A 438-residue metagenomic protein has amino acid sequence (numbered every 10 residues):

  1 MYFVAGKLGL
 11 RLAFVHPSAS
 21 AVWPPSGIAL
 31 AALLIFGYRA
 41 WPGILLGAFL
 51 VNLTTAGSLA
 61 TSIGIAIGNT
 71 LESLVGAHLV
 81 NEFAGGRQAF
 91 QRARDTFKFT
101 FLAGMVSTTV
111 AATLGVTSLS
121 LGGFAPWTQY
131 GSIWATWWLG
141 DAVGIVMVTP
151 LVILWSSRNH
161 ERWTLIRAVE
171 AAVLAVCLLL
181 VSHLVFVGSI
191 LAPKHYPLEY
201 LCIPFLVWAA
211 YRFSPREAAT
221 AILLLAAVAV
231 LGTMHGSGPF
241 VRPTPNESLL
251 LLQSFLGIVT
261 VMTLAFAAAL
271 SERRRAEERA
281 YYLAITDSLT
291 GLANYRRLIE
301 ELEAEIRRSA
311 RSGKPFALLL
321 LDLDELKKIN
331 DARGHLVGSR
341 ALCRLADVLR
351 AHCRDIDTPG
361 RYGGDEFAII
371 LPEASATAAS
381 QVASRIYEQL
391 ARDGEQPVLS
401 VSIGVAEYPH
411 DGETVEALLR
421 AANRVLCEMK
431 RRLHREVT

Functional and structural regions predicted by a protein language model:
M1-F49, L53, H78, G85-F99 (+1 more regions): Hydrophobic transmembrane alpha-helices
D141, D287-T290, L319-D322, G364 (+1 more regions): Conserved metal-coordinating catalytic motifs of nucleotidyl cyclase and c-di-GMP turnover enzymes
Y200-L201, P245, L250-S288, R296-R307 (+1 more regions): Signal-transducing coiled-coil linker helices
Y281-E300, L321-G334, C343: Conserved nucleotide-binding and Mg2+-coordinating catalytic segments in signaling enzymes
E301, V337-T358, E366: Active-site-proximal alpha-helical element of nucleotidyl cyclase-like catalytic domains and analogous helices
L345-R350, A378-Q396, N423: Alpha-helical scaffold within the catalytic cores of cyclic-nucleotide enzymes
T358-R361, P397: A short pre-motif secondary-structure segment
A391-L399, L418-T438: Catalytic/regulatory signature loops of cyclic-dinucleotide turnover enzymes and related class III nucleotidyl cyclases
